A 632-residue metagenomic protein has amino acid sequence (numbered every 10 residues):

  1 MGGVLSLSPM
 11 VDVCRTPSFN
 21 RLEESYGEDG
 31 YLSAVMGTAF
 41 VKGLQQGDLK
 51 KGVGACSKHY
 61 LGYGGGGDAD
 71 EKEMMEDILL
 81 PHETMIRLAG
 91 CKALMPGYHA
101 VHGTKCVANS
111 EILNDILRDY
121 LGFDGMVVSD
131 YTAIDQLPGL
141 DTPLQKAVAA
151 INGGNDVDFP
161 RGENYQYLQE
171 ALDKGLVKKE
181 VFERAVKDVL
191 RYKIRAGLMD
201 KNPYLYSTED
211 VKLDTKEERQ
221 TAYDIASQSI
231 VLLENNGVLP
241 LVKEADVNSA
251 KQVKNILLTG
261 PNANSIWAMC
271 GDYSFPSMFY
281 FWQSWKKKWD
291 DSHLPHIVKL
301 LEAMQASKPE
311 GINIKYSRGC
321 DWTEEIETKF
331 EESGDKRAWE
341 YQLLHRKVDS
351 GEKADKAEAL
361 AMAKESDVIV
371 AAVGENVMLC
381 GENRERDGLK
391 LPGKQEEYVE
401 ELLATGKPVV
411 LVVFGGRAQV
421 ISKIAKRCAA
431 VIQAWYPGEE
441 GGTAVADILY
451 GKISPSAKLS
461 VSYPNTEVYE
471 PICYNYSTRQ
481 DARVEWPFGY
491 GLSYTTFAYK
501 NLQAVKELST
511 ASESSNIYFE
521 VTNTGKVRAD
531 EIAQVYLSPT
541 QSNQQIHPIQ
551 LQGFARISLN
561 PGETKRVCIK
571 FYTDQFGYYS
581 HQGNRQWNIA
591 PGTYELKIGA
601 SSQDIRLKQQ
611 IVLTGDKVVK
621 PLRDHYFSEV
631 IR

Functional and structural regions predicted by a protein language model:
M1-S580, Q586-I598, S602, H625-R632: Glycoside hydrolase catalytic-domain context in secreted enzymes
D604-K620: Short beta-strand elements
